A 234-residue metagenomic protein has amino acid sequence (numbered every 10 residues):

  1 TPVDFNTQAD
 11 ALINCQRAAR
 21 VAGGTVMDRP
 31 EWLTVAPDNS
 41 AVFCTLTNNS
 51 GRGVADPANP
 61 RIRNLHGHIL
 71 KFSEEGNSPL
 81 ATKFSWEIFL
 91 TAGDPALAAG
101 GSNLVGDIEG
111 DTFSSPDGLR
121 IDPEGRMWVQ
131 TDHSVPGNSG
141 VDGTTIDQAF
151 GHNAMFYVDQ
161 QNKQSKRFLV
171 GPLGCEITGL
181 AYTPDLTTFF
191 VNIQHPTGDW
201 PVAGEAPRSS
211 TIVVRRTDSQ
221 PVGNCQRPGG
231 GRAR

Functional and structural regions predicted by a protein language model:
T1-R234: Sequence/structural signature of beta-propeller domains
